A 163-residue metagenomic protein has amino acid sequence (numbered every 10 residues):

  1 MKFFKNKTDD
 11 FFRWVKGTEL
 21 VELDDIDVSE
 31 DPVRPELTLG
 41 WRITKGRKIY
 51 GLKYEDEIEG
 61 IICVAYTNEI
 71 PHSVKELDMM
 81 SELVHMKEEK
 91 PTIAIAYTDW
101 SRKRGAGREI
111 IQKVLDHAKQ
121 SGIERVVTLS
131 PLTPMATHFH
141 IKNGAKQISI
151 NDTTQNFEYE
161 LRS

Functional and structural regions predicted by a protein language model:
M1-D25, S163: Conserved N-terminal entry element of GNAT/NAT acetyltransferase domains
L39-E55, G60, A65-H72: A short helix-loop-beta-strand connector motif used in the catalytic cores of GNAT acetyltransferases and, in some
R47, P91, Q120-I123: Short, high-confidence coil segments that cap the C-terminus of an alpha-helix and link into the following beta-strand
C63-T98: Conserved acyl-donor/pantetheine-binding loop and adjacent beta-alpha core of acyl/acetyltransferases and related
S101, V127-H138: Conserved beta-strand-loop-alpha-helix junction that forms the acyl-donor binding cleft
K103-A118: Conserved acetyl-CoA-binding loop-helix of GNAT-fold acetyltransferases
I141-N151: Conserved acetyl-CoA-binding loop of GNAT-fold acetyltransferases
T153-S163: C-terminal "cap" of GNAT-fold acetyltransferases
